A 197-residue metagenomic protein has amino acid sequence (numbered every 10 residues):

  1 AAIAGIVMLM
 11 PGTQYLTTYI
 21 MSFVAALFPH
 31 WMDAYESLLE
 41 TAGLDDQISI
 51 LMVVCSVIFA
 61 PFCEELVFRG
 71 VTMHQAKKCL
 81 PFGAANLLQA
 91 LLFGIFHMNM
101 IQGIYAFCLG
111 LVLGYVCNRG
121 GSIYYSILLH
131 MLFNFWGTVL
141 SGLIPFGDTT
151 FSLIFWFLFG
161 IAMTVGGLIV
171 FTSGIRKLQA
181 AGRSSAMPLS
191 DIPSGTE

Functional and structural regions predicted by a protein language model:
A1-A60, K78: Juxtamembrane helix-loop-helix connectors linking adjacent transmembrane helices in multi-pass membrane enzymes
I3-M8, I50-V54, G83-L88, G103-I104 (+2 more regions): Hydrophobic alpha-helical transmembrane segments
S56-A76, G166-R176: Transmembrane alpha-helical segments in integral membrane proteins
F62-V67, V71-T72, N99, V112 (+2 more regions): Active-site His/Glu-centered metal-binding helix of metallohydrolases
C63-L88, Y115-S122: Membrane-interface helix/loop boundary segments of multi-pass membrane proteins
P81-H97, M131: Small-polar-interrupted transmembrane alpha-helices in polytopic inner-membrane proteins
A90, Q102-F159: Functionally important transmembrane alpha-helices
M131-E197: C-terminal membrane module of polytopic membrane proteins
